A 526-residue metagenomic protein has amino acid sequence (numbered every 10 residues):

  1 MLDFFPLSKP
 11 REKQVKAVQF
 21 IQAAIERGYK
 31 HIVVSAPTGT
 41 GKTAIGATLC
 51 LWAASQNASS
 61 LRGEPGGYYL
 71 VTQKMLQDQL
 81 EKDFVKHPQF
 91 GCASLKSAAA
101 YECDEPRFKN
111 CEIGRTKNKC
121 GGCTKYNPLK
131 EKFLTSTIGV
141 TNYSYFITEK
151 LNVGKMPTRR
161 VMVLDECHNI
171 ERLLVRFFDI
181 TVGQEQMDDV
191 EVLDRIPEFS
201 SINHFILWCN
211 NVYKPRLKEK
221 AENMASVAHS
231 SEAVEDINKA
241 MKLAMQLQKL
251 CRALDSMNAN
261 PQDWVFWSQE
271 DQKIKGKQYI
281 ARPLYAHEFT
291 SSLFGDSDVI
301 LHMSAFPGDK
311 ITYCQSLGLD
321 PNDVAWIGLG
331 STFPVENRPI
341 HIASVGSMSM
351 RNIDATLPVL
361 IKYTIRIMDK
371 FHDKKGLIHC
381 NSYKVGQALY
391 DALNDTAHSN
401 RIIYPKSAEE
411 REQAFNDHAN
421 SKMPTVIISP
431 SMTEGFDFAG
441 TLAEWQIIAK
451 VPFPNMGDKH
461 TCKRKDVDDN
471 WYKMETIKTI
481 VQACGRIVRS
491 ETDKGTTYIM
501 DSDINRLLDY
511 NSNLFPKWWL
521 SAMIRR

Functional and structural regions predicted by a protein language model:
L2-F5, E12-T38, Q89-K117, F133 (+2 more regions): Conserved coupling segment at the C-terminus of the helicase ATP-binding
F20-E26, T43-G63, D83-F84: Walker A/P-loop NTP-binding motif
L61-C103, Y383: Conserved Walker A/P-loop ATP-binding site and its immediately adjacent core in helicase/helicase-like ATPase domains
L95-Y101, S144-Y145, N381-K384, I402-N416 (+1 more regions): Conserved helicase motor
K119-R160, I428-T433: Conserved RecA-like ASCE ATPase "motif II neighborhood" in helicase/translocase motors
V227-Q248, P405, N505-R526: Short, low-complexity, polybasic intrinsically disordered segments
S344-A355, S407-L507: Conserved RecA-like P-loop NTPase helicase motor core
